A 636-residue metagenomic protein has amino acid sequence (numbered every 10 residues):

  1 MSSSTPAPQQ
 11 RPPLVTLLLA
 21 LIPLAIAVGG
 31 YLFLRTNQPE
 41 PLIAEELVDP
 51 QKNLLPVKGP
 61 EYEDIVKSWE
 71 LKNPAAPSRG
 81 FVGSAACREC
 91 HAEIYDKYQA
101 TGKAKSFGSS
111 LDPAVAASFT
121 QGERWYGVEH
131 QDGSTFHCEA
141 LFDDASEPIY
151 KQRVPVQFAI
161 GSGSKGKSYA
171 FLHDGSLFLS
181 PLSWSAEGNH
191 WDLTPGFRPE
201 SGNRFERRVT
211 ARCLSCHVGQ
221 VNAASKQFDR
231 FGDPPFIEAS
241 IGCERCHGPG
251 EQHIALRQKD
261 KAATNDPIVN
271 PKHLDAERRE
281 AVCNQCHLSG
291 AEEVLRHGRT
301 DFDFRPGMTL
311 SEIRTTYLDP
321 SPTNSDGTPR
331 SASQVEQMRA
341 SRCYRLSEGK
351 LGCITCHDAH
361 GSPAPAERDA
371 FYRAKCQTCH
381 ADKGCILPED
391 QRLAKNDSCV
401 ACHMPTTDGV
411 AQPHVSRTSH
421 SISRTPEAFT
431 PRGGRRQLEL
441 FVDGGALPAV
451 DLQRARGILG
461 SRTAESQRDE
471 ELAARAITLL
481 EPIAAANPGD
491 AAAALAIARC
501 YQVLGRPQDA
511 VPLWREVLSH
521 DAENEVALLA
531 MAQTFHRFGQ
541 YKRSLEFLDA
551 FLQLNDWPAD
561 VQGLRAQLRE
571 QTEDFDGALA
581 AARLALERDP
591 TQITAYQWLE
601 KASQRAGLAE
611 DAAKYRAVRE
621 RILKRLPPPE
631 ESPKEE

Functional and structural regions predicted by a protein language model:
I43-L71, I94-S162, S168-H173, L179-P181 (+2 more regions): Primarily the internal scaffold of c-type cytochrome electron-transfer domains, especially repeated/multiheme c-type
P482-A485, P512-S519, D549-Q553, L584-E587 (+1 more regions): Conserved structural position within tetratricopeptide repeats
P488, A522, D556-W557, P590 (+1 more regions): Short coil turns that delineate tetratricopeptide repeat
A491-A492, E525-V526, P558-D560, I593-T594 (+1 more regions): Helix-start (N-cap) detector for alpha-helical repeat units in TPR-like alpha-solenoids, especially tetratricopeptide
